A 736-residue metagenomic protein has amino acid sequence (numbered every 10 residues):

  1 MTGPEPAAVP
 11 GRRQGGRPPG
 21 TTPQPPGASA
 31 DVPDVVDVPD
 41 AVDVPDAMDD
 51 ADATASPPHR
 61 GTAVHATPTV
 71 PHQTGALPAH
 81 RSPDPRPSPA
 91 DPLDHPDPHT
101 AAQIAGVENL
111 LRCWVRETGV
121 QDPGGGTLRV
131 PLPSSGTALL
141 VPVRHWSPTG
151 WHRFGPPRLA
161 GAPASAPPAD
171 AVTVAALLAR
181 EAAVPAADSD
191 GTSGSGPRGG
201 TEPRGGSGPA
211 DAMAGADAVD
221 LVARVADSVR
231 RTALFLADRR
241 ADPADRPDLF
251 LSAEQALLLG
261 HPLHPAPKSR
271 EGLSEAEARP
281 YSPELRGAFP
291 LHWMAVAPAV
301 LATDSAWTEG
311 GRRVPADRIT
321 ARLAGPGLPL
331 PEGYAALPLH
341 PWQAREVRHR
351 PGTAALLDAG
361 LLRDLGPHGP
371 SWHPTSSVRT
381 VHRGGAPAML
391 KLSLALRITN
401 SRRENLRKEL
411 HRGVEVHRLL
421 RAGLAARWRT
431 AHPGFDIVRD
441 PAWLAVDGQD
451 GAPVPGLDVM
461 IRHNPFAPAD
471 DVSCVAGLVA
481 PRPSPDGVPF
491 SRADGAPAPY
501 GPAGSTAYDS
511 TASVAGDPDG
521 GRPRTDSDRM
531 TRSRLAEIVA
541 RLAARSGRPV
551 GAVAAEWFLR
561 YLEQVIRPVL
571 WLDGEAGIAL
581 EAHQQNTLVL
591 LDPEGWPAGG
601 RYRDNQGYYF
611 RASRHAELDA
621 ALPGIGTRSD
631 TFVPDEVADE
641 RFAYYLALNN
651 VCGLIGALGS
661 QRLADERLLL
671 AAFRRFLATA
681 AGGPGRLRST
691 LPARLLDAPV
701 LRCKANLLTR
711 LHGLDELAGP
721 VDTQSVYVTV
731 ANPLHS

Functional and structural regions predicted by a protein language model:
M1-V36, D46-E563, D592-S736: Nucleotide/phosphate-binding site architecture used for ATP/NTP-dependent chemistry
W557-A576: Conserved kinase catalytic-core helix
A579-E581: Catalytic-loop of the protein kinase fold
H583-Q585: Canonical protein kinase catalytic loop motif
T587-V589: Hydrophobic residue at the +6 position relative to the catalytic HRD Asp in the kinase catalytic loop
